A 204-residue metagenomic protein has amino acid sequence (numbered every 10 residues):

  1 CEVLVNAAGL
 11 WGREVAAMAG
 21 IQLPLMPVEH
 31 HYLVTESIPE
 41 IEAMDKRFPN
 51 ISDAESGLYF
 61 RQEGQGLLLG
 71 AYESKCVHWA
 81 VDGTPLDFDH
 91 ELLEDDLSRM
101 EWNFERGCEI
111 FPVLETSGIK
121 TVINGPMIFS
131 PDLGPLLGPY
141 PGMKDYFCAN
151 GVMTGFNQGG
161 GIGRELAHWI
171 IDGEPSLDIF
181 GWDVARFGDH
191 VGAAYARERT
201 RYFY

Functional and structural regions predicted by a protein language model:
C1-D82, L86-L93, E105, I110 (+1 more regions): Flavin-dependent oxidoreductases
E55-S56, G64, H78, L86-F203: C-terminal catalytic lobe of FAD-dependent flavoproteins
